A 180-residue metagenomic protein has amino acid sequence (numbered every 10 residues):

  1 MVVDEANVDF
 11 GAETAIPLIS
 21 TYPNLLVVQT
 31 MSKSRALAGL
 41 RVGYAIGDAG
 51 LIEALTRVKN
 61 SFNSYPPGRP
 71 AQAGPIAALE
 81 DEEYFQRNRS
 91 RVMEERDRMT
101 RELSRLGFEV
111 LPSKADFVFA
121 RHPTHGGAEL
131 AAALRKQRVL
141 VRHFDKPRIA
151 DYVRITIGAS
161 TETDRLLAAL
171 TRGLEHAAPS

Functional and structural regions predicted by a protein language model:
M1-P17, R35: Conserved PLP phosphate-binding loop immediately N-terminal to the Schiff-base lysine helix in PLP-dependent enzymes
V3, Q29, P112, V141-H143: Hydrophobic residues in well-ordered beta-strands that form the structural core
N24-S104, F108-L111: PLP-dependent aminotransferase class I/II
G39, K114, R148-D151: Short acidic/glycine-enriched loop/turn segments that link adjacent beta-strands
G47, A120-T124, I157-A159: Short beta-strand-to-loop capping motifs
V92-M93, D97, E102-Q137, V153: Conserved PLP-binding catalytic core of the aspartate aminotransferase-like
A132-Q137, R142, K146-S180: PLP-dependent enzyme catalytic core of the Aspartate aminotransferase-like
